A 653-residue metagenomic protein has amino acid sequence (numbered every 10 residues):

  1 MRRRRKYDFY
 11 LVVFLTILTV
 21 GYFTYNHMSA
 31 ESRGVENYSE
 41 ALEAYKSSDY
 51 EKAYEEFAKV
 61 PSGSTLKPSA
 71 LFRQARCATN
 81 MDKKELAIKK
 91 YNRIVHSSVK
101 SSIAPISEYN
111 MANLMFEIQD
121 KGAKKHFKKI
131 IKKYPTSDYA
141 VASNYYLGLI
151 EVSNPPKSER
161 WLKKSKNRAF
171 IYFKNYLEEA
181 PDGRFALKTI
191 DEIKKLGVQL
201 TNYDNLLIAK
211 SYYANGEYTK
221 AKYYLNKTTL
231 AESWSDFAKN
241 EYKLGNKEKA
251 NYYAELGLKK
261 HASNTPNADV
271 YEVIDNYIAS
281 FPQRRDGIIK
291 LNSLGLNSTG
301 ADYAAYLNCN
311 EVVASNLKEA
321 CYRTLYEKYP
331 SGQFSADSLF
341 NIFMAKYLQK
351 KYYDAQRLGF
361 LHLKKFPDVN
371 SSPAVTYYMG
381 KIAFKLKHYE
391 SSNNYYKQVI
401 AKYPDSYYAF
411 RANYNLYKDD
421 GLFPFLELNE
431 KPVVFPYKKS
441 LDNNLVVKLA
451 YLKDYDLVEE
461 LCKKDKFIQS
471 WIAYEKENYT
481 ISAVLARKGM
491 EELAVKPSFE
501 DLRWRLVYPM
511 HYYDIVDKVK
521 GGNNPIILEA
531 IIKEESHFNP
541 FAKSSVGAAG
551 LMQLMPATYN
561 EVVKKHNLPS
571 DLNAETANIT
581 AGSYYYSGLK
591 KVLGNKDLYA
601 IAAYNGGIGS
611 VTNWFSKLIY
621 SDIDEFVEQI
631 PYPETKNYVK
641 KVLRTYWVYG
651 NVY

Functional and structural regions predicted by a protein language model:
G21-S69, R73, I106, A142 (+4 more regions): N-terminal leader/linker segments that initiate helical-solenoid repeat arrays
S47, M81, I118, N154 (+8 more regions): Structural motif corresponding to the intra-repeat A-B loop/turn of tetratricopeptide repeats
Y50, K84, D120-K121, K166 (+9 more regions): TPR-repeat structural position
V60-P68, I94-P105, I130-A142, N167 (+9 more regions): Short solvent-exposed coil/turn linkers within tandem alpha-helical repeat scaffolds
K128, I289-N297, D302-N308, V312-K328 (+11 more regions): Catalytic glycan-binding domains that act on GlcNAc-containing polysaccharides
